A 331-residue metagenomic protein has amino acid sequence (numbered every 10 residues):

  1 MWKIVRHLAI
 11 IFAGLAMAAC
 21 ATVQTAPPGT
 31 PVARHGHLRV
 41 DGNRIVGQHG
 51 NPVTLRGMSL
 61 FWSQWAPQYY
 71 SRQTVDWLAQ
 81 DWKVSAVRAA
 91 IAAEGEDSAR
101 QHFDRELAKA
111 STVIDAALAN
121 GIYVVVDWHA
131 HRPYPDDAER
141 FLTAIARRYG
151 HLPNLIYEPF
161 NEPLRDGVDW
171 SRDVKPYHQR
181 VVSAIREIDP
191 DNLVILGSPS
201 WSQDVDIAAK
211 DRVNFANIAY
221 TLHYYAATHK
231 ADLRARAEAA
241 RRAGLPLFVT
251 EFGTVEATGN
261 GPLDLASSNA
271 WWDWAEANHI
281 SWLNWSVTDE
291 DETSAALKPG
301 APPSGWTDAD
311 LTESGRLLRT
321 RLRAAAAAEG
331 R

Functional and structural regions predicted by a protein language model:
M1-A9: Bacterial N-terminal signal peptides that target proteins for export
A18-A19: C-terminal motif of bacterial Sec signal peptides marking the signal peptidase cleavage site
T22-A86: N-terminal carbohydrate-binding accessory modules
V32-L38, W62, P67, Y123 (+4 more regions): Extracellular glycoside hydrolase catalytic/binding regions
H49, V53-T74, I91-R105, A257-N260 (+1 more regions): Acidic/histidine-rich helix-loop elements that form or flank divalent-metal/phosphate-binding sites at the catalytic
S71-A144, R186, S267-N278: Aromatic-lined substrate-binding rim segments of carbohydrate-active enzymes
